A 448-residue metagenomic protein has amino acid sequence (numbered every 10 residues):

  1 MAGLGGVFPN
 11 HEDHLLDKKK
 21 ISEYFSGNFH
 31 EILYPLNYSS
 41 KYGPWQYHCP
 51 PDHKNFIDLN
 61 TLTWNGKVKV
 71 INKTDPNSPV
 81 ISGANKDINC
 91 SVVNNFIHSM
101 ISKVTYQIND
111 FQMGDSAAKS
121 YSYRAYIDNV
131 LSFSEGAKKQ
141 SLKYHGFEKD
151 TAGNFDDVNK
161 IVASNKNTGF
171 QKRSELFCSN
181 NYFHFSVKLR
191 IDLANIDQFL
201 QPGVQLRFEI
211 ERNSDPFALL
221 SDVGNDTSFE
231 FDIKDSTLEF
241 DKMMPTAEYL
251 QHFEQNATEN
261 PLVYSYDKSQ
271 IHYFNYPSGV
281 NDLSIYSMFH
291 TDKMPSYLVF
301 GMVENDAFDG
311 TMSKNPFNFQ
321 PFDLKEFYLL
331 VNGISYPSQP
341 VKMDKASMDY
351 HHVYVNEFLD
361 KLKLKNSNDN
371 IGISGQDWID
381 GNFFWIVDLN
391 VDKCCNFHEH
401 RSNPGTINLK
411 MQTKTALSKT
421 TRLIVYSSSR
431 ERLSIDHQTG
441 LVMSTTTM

Functional and structural regions predicted by a protein language model:
M1-M448: Short, low-complexity Pro/Thr/Gly
